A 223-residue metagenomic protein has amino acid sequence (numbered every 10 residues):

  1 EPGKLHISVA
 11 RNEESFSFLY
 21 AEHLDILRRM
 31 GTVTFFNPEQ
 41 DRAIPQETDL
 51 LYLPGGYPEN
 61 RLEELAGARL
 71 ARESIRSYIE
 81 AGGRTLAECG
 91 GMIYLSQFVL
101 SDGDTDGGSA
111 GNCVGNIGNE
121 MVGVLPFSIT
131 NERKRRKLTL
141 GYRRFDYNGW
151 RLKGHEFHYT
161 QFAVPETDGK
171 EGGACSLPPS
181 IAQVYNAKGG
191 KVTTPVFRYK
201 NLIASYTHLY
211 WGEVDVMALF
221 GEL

Functional and structural regions predicted by a protein language model:
E1-H6, F18, D106-G107, V114-I117 (+1 more regions): Amide-donor transfer/coupling interface in amidating biosynthetic enzymes
P2-L5, P45-E47, I79-A81, A87-C89 (+2 more regions): Short gly/pro-enriched beta-turn/loop segments at secondary-structure junctions
H6-A10, S15-R69, E73-Y78: Phosphate-binding active sites in nucleotide-utilizing proteins
H6-V9, F35, Y52, A87 (+3 more regions): Structured core elements
N12-F16, Q40-D41, Y57-E59, M92-I93 (+4 more regions): Short, glycine-/Ser/Thr-/acidic-enriched flexible segments
L24, Y52, I75-I79, S96 (+6 more regions): Generic hydrophobic alpha-helical scaffold/packing signal
R29-T32, E80, F127, F162: Generic secondary-structure signature for well-ordered alpha-helical cores
P58-R144: Cysteine-nucleophile active-site neighborhood
